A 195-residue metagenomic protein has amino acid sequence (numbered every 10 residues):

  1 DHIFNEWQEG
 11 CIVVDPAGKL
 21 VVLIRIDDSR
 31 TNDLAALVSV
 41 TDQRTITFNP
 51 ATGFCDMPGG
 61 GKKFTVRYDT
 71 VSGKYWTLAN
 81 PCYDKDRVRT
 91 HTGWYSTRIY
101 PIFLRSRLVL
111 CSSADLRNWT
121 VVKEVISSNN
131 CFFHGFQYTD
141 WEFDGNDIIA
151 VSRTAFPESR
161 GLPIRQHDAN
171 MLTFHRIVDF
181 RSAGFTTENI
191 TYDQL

Functional and structural regions predicted by a protein language model:
D1-N5, E9, V13-P58, Y68-F132 (+2 more regions): Beta-rich carbohydrate-recognition and catalytic domains
Q8-C11, K62-T65, Q137-D140: Beta-propeller and closely related beta-sheet repeat lectin domains
